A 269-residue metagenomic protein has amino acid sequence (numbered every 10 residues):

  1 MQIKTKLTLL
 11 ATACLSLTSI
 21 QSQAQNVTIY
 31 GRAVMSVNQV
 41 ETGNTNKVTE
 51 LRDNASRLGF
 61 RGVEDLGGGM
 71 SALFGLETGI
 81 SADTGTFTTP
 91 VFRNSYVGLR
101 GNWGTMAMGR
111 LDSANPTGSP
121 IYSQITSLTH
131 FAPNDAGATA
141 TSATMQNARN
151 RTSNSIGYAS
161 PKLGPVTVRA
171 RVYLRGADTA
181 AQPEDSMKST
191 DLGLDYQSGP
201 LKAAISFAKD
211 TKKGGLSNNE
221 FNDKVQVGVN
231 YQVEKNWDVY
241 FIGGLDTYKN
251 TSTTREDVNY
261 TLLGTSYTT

Functional and structural regions predicted by a protein language model:
M1-N26: Gram-negative bacterial Sec-dependent N-terminal signal peptides
Q2-K4, Q21, Y30, M108 (+1 more regions): Generic N-terminal leader/processing signal
S16-S19, V34, Q232, T268: Short alpha-helical scaffold segments that flank and stabilize functional sites
Q25-N38, K47-R175, S186, D195-G199: Outer membrane beta-barrel
V37-T45, I80-T84, A114-P116, G176-A180 (+3 more regions): Gram-negative outer-membrane beta-barrel proteins
Q182-T269: Detector for outer-membrane/organellar transmembrane beta-barrel domains, recognizing the amphipathic beta-strand
